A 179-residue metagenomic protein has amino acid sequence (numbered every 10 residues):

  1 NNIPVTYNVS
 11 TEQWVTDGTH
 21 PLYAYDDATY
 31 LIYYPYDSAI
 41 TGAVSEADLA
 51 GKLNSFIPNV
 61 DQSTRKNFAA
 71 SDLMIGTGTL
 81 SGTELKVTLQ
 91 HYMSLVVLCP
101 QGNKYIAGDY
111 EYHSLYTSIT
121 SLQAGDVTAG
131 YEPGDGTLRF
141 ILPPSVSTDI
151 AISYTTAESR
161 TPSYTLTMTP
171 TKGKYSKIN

Functional and structural regions predicted by a protein language model:
N1-K104, P144-S145, T156-I178: Short, low-hydrophobicity acidic/polar segments
D109-K174: Contiguous ligand/interfacial binding patches
